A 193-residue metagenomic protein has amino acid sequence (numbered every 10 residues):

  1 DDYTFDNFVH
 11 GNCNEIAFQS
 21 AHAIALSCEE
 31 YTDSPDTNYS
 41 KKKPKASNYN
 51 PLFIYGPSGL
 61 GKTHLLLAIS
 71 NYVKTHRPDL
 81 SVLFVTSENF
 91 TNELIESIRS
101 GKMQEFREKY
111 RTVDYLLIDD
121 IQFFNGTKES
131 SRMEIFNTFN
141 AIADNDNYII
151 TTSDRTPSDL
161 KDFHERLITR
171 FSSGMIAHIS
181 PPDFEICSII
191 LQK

Functional and structural regions predicted by a protein language model:
D1-F18: Dynamic helix-loop-helix/coil hinge segments at AAA+ ATPase domain boundaries and subdomain interfaces
Y39-L66: Walker A/P-loop nucleotide-binding motif
T63-R77: P-loop NTPase Walker A phosphate-binding motif
D79-V113: Short glycine-rich substrate-engagement loop in P-loop NTPases that contacts/grips substrate
I95-R99, P157-S173: Short regulatory helix/loop adjacent to the ATP-binding pocket of P-loop NTPases
D119-I121: Walker B catalytic acidic pair
F123-T151, R155, E165-R170: Conserved catalytic/switch belt of AAA+ P-loop NTPases
G174-I186: Conserved AAA+ ATPase "SRH/arginine-finger" region at the nucleotide-binding site
